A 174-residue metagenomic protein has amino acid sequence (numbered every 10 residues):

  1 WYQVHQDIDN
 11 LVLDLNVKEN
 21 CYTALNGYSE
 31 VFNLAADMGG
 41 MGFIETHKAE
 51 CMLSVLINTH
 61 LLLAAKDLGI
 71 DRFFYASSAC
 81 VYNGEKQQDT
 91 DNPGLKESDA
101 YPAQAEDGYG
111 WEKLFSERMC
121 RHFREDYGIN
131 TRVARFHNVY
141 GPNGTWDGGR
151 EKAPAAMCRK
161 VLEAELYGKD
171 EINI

Functional and structural regions predicted by a protein language model:
Q3-K18: Rossmann-fold cofactor-recognition segment
L15, A36, S78, F136-V139: Active-site loop/turn elements of alpha/beta-hydrolase fold enzymes, especially the short glycine-/histidine-rich
L15-V55, D67, G84-E85: NAD(P)H-binding glycine-rich loop region in Rossmannoid oxidoreductase-like domains and their noncatalytic homologs
E19, V55-L63, R118, A155: Conserved active-site region of classical short-chain dehydrogenase/reductase
N33, T59-D107, R132: Conserved Rossmann-fold NAD(P)-dependent oxidoreductase catalytic core, especially the SDR/UDP-sugar
S54, A105, Y109, K113: Active-site YXXXK catalytic motif of short-chain dehydrogenase/reductase
Q87-G94, G108, R118-I174: NAD(P)-dependent short-chain dehydrogenase/reductase
